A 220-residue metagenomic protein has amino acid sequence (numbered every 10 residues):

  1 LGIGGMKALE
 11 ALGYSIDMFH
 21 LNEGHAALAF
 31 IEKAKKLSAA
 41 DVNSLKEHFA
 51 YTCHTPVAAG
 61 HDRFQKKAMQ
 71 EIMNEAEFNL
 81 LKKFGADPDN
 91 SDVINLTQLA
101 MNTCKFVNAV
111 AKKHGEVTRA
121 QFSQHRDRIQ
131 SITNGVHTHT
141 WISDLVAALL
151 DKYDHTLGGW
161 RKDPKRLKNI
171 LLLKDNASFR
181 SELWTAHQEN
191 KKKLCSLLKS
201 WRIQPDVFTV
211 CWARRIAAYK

Functional and structural regions predicted by a protein language model:
L1-K220: Catalytic cores of carbohydrate-active enzymes across secretory and cytosolic contexts
